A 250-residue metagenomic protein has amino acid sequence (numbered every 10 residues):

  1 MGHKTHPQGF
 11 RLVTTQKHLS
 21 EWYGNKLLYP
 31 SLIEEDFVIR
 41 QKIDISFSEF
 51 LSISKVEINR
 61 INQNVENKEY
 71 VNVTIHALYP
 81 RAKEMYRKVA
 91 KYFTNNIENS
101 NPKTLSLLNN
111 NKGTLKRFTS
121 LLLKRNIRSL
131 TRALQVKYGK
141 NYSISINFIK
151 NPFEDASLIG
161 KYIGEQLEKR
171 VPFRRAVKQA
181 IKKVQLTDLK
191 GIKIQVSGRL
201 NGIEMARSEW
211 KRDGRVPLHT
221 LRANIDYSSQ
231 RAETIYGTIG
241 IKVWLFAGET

Functional and structural regions predicted by a protein language model:
M1-T250: Ribosome-associated RNA-binding proteins
